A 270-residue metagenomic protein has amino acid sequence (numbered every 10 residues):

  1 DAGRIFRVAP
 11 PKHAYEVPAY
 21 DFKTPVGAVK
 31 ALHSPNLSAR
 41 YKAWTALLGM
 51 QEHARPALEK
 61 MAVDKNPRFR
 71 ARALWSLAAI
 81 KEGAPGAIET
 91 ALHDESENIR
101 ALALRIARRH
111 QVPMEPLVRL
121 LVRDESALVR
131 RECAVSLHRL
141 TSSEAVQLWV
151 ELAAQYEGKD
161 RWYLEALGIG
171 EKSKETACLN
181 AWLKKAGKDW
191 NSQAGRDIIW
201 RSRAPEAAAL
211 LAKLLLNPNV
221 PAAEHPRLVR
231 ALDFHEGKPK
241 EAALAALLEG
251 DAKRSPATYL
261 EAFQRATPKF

Functional and structural regions predicted by a protein language model:
D1-R4, V8-F270: Long, ordered, helix-rich scaffold segments
